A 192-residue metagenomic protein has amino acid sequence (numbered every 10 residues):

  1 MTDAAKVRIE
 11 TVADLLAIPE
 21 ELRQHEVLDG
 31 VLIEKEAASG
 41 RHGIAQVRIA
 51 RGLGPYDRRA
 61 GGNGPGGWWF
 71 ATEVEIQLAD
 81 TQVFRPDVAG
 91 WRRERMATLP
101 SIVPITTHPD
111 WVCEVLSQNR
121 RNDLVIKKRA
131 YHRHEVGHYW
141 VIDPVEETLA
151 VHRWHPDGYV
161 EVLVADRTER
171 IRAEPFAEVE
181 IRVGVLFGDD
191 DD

Functional and structural regions predicted by a protein language model:
M1-D192: Gly/Pro/Ser/Thr-rich low-complexity, intrinsically disordered segments predominantly at protein N-termini
